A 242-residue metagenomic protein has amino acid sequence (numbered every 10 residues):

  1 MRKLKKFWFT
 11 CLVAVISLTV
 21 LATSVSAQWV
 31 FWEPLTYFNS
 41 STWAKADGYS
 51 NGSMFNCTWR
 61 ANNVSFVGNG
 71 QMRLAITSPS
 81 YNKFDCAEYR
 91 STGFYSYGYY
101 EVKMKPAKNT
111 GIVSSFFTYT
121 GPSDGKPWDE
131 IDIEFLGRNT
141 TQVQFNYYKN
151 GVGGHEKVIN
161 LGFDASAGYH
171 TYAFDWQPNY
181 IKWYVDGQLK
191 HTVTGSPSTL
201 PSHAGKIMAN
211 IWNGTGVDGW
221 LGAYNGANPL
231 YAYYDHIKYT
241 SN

Functional and structural regions predicted by a protein language model:
R2-C11: Bacterial N-terminal signal peptides that target proteins for export
C11-V20: Bacterial N-terminal signal peptides
L21-A27: Sec/Tat signal peptide C-region and signal peptidase I cleavage site
A27-N242: GH16 jelly-roll
